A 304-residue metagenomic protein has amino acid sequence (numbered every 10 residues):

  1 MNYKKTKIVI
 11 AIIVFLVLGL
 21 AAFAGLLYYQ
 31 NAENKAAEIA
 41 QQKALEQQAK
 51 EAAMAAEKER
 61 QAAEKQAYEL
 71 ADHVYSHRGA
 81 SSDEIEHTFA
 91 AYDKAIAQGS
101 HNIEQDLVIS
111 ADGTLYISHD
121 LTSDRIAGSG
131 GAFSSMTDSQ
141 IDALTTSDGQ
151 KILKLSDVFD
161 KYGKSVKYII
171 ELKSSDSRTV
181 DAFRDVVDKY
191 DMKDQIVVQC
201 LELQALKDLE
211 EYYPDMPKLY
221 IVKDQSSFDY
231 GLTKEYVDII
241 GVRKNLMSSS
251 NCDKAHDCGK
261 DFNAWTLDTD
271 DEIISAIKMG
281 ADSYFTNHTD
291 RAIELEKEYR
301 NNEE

Functional and structural regions predicted by a protein language model:
N2-E304: Phosphate-group recognition and catalysis centered on beta-loop-alpha active-site segments
